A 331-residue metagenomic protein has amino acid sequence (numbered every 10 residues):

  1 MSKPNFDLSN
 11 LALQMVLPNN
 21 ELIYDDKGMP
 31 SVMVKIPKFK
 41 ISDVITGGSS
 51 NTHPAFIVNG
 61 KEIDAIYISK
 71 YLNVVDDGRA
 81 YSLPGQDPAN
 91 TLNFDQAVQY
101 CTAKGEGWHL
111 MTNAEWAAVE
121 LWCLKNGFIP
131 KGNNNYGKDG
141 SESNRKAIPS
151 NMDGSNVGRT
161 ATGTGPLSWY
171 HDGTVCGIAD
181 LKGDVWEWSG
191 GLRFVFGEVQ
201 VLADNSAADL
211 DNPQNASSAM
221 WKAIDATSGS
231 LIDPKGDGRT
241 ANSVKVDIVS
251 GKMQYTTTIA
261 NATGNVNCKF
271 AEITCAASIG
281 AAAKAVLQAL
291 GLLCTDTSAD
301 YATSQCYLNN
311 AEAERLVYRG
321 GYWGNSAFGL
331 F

Functional and structural regions predicted by a protein language model:
M1-E21: Charged, compositionally biased non-catalytic regions
M1-P4, S141-R145, S150-G158, T164-G165 (+4 more regions): C-terminal, surface-exposed recognition/capping segments
L11, E21-I23, S50, A55 (+5 more regions): Short, well-ordered helical secondary-structure segments
I23-G107, F196-T258, R315-Y318: Extracellular adhesion/carbohydrate-recognition regions
N51-L181, L210-D211: Short aromatic-cysteine micro-motif
A118, R193-G197: Flexible loop/turn segments at secondary-structure boundaries
L124-P130, R193, L202-D204: Short secondary-structure boundary/capping segments
